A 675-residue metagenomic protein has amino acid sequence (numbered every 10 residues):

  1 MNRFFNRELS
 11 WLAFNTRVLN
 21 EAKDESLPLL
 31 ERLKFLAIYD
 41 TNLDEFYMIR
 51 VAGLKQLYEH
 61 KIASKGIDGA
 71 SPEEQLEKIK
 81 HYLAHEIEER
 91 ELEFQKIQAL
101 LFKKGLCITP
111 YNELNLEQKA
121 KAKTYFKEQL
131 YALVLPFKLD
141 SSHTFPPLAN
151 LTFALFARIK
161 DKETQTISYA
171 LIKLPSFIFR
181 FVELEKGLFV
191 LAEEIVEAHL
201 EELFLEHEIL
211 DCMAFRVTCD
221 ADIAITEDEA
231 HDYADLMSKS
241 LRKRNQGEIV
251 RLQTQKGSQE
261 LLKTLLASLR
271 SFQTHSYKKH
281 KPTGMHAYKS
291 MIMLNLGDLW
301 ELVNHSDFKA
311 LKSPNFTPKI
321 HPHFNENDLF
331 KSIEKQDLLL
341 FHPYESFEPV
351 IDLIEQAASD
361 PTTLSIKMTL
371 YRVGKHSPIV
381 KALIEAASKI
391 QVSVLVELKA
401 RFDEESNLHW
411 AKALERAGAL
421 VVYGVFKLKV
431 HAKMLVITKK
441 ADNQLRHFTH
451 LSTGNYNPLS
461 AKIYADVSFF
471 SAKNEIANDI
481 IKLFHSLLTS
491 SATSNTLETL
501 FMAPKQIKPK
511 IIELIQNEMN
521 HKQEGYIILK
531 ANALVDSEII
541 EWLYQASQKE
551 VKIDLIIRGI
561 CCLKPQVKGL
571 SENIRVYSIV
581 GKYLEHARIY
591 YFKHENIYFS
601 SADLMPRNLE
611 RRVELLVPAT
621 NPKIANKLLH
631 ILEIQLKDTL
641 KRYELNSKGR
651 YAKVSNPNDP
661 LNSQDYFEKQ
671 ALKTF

Functional and structural regions predicted by a protein language model:
M1-I527, Q545-K549, C561-E585, I589-F675: N-terminal localization/anchoring segments of enzymes in phospholipid and broader phosphate metabolism
W542: Catalytic-core loop-and-flanking beta/alpha module that positions acidic residues for ribose/phosphate chemistry
K552-I556: Hydrophobic alpha/beta core scaffold segments
